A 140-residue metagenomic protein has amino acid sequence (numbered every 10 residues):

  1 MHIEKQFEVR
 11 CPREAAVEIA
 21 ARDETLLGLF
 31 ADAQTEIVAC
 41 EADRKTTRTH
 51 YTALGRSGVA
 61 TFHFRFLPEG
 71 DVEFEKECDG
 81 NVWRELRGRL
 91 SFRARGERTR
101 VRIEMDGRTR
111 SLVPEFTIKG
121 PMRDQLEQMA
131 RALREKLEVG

Functional and structural regions predicted by a protein language model:
M1-R44: Hydrophobic ligand-binding cavity/cleft-lining segments
F7, A33-Q34, E41, R87-L90 (+1 more regions): Solvent-exposed, flexible loop/coil residues
F7, I19, L29, F74 (+2 more regions): Amphipathic alpha-helical hairpins
A15-A20, L26, T47, F74 (+2 more regions): Hydrophobic pocket/interface hotspot
G28-A31, C40, T52-R100, D106-R108: Hydrophobic-ligand binding "helix-grip"
D43-Y51: Ser/Thr-rich, low-complexity intrinsically disordered terminal regions
P68, R100-R102, D106-G140: A conserved amphipathic terminal alpha-helix motif
